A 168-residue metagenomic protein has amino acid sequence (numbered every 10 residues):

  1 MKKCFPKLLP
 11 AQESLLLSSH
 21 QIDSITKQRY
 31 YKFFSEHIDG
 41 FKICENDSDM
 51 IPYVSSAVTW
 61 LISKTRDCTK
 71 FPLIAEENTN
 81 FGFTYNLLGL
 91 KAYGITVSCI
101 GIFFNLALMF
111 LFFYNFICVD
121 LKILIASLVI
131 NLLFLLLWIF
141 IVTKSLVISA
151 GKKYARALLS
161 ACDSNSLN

Functional and structural regions predicted by a protein language model:
M1-A75: Charge-rich cytosolic interhelical loops and cytosolic tails of multi-pass membrane proteins
A11, A57, A75, A92 (+5 more regions): A sequence-composition feature that detects small, non-aromatic residues
H20-S24, M50, L128, T143-S149: Alpha-helical interaction segments
I38, F103, C162-N165: Generic structural signal for hydrophobic core residues of well-folded globular domains
F41-K122: Membrane-proximal, non-transmembrane alpha-helical segments
S98-F104, L124-K144: Alpha-helical membrane-embedded segments
F110-L124, L132-L133, W138, L158: A broad "ordered helical/assembly scaffold" signature
L121, L136-N168: Cytosolic/matrix-facing juxtamembrane and C-terminal tails of multi-pass cellular membrane proteins
